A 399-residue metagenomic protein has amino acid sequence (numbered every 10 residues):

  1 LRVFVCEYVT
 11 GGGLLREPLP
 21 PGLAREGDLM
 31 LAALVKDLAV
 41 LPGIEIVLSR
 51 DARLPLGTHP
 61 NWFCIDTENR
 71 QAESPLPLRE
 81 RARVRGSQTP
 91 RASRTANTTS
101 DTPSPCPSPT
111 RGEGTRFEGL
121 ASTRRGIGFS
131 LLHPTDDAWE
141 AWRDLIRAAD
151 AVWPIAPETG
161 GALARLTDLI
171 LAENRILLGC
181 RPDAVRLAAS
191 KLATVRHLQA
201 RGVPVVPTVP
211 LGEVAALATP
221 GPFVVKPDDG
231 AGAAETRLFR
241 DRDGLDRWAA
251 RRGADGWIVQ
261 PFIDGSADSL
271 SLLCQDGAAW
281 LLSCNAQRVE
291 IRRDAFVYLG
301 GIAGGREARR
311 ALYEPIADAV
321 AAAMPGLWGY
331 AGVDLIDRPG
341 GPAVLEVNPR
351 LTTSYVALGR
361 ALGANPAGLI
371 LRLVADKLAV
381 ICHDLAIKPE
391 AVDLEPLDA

Functional and structural regions predicted by a protein language model:
L1-L23: Nucleotide-activated donor-dependent transferases that construct or modify glycoconjugates
L29, A33, D37-L38, E45-A72 (+1 more regions): Conserved N-proximal alpha/beta basic substrate-recognition cap immediately N-terminal to, or forming the N-lobe
E80-A82, G112-G114, R124-R125: Glycine-biased, low-complexity coil/linker segments
R116-T123, R338, L369-A399: Peripheral (often C-terminal) accessory segments that flank ATP-dependent C-N-forming ligase machineries
I170-R175, R181-G265, D276-A279, I302-P315: Active-site nucleotide/adenylate-binding loops and adjacent lid/helix of ATP-dependent enzymes
Q260-P325, D337, N348-V374, D393-E395: ATP-dependent carboxylate/phosphate-activation module, predominantly the ATP-grasp catalytic core and closely related
L327-P339: A short glycine-rich, hydrophobically flanked beta-strand micro-motif that places a catalytic Asp/Glu for divalent metal
